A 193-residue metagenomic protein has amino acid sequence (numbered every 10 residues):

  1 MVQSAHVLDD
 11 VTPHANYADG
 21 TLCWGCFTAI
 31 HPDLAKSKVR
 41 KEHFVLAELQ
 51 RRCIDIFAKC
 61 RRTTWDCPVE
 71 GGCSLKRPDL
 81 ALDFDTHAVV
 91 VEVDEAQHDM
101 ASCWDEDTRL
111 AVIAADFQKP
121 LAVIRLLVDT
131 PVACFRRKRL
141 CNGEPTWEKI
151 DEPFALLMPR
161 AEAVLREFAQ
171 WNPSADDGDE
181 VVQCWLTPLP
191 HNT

Functional and structural regions predicted by a protein language model:
M1-T193: Nucleic-acid endo/exonuclease domains
